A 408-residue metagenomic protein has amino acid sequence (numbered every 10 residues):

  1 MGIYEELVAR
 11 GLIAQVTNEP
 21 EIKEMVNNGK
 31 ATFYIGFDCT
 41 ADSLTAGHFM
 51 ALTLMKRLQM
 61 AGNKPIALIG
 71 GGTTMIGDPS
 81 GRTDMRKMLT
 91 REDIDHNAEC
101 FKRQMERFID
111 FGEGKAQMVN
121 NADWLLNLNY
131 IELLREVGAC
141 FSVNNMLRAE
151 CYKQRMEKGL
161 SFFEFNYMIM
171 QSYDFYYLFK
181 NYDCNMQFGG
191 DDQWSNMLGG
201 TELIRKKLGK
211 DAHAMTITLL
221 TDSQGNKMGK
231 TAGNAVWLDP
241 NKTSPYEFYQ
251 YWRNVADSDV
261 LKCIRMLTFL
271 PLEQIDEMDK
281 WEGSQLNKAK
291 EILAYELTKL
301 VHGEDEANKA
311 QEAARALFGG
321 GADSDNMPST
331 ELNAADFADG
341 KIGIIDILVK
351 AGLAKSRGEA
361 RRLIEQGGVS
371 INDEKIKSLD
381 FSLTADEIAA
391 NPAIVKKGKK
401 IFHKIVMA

Functional and structural regions predicted by a protein language model:
M1-Q193, L198-T201, L208-H213, N226 (+1 more regions): NTP-dependent nucleotidyl-transfer catalytic core
I204-A408: Conserved nucleotide- and phosphate/pyrophosphate-binding catalytic cores in adenylate/nucleotidyl-handling enzymes
